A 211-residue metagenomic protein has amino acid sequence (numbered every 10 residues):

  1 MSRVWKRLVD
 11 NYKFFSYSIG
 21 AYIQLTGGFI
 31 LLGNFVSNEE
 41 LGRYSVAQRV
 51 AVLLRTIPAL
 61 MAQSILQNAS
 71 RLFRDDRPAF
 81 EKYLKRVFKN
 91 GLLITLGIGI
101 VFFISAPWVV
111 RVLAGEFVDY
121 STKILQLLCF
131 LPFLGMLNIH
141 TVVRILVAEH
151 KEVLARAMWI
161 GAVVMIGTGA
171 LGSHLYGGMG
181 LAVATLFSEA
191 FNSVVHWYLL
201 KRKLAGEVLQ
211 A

Functional and structural regions predicted by a protein language model:
M1-L25, N68-K82, K203-A211: Interhelical loop/hinge segments that connect adjacent transmembrane helices in multipass membrane
L8, P78-L93, G97-S105, T122-L125: Interfacial transmembrane-helix starts/ends
Y12-K13, G28-I30, G42-P58, K89-N90 (+1 more regions): Alpha-helical transmembrane segments of polytopic membrane transporters and translocases
Y22, R49-V52, G99, P132 (+2 more regions): Residue-level recognition of pore/gate-forming positions within transmembrane alpha-helices of multi-pass
E40, A106, R111, A162-V194 (+3 more regions): Membrane-interface helix-loop junctions in multi-pass transport and translocation proteins
A51-D75, R144-V147: Helix-loop junctions and terminal segments of transmembrane helices in multi-pass membrane transport/translocation
I104-M136: Interfacial segments at transmembrane-helix termini and the short loops linking adjacent helices
F130-A157: Membrane-interface junctions at transmembrane-helix termini in multi-pass inner-membrane proteins
